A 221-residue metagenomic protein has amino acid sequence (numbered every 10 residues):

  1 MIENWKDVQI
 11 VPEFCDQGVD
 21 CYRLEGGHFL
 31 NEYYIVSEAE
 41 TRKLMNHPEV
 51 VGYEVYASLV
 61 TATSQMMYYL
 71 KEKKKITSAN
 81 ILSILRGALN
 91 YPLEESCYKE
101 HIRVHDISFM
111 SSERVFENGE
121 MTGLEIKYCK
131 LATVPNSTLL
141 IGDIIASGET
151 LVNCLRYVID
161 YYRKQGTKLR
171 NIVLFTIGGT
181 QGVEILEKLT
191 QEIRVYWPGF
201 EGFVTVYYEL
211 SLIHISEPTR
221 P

Functional and structural regions predicted by a protein language model:
M1-K73: Active-site-facing substrate-recognition patch
G52-M66, V152-V158, V183-I193: Well-ordered, non-membrane alpha-helical segments in soluble/globular domains
K73-L85, V173-F175: Short glycine-rich phosphate-binding loop at a beta-alpha junction
T77, V134-S137, R170: Short coil/turn segments at beta-strand junctions that form active-site/ligand-binding loops
I81-Y91, D143-N153, G178-G182: Gly/Ser/Thr-rich loops at beta-strand to alpha-helix junctions that form or flank small-molecule/cofactor-binding
E95-T138, E149: Short, glycine/charge-rich flexible loops or terminal/linker lids adjacent to PRPP-binding catalytic cores
V115-L131, R156-L212: Cysteine-dependent PTP/DSP-like catalytic domain, specifically the C-terminal lobe
I213-T219: Conserved small/polar residues in nucleotide/adenosyl-binding loops
